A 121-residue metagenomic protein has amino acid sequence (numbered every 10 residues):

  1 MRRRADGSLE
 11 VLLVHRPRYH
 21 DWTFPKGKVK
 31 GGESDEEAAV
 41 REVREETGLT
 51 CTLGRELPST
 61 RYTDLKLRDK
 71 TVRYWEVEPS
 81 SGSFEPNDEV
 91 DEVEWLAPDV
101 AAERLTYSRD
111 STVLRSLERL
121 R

Functional and structural regions predicted by a protein language model:
M1-F24: N-terminal strand-loop-strand
G27-S116: Unchanged
R121: Active-site-proximal or metal-binding-adjacent scaffold patches in catalytic folds
